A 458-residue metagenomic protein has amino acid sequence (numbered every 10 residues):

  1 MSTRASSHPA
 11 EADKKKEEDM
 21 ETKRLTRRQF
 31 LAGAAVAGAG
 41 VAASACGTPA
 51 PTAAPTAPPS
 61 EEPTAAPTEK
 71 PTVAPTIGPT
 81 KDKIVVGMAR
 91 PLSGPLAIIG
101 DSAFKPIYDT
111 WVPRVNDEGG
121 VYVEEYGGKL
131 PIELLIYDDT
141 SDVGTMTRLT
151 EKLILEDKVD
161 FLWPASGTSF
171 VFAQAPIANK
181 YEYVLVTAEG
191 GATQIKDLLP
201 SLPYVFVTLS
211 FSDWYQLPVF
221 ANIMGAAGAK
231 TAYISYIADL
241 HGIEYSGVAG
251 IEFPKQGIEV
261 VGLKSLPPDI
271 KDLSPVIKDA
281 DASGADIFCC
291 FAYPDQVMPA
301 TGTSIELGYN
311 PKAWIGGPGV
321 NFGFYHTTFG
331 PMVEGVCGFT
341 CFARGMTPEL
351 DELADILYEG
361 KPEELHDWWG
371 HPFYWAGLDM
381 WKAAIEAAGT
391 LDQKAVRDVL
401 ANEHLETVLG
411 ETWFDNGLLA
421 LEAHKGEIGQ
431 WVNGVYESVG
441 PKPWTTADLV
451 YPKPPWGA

Functional and structural regions predicted by a protein language model:
M1-Q29, G33-S44: N-terminal secretory signal peptides
G47-P55: Bacterial lipoprotein signal-peptidase II cleavage site
P75, I99-E124, G247-E252: Short, polar/charged alpha-helical segment
G78-T80, G87-D109, D138-V143, S166-G167 (+2 more regions): Extracytoplasmic "Venus flytrap"
I99-F104, V121-L198, L266-L273, M298 (+1 more regions): Beta-alpha junction/loop-to-helix N-cap segments that form part of ligand/metal-binding clefts
P106, G144, V159-K264, K312-G338 (+1 more regions): Extracytoplasmic ligand/sensor domains, especially the bilobed periplasmic-binding protein
T301-A376, E386, V439-W444, Y451-G457: Extracellular/periplasmic periplasmic-binding protein-like sensory domains
G360-H371, K382-G440: Segments of small-molecule ligand-sensing domains
